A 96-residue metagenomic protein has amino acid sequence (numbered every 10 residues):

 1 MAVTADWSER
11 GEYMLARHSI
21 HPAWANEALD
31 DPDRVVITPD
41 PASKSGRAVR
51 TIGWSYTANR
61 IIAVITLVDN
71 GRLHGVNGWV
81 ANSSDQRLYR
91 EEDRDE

Functional and structural regions predicted by a protein language model:
M1-E96: Ribonuclease/tRNase effector modules and their secretory precursors
